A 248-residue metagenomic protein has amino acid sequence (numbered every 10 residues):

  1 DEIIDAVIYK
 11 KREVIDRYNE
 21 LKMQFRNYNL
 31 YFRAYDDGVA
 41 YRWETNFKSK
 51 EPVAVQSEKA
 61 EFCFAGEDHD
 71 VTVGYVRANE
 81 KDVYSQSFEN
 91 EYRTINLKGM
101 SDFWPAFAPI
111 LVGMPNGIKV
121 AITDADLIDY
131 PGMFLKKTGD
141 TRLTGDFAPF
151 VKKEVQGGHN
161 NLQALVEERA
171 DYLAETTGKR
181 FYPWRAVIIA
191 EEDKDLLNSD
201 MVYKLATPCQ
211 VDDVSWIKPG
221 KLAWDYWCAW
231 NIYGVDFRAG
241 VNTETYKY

Functional and structural regions predicted by a protein language model:
D1-S199: N-terminal accessory beta-strand-rich subdomains and adjacent acidic, glycine-rich linkers that precede catalytic cores
L173-K247: An acidic-aromatic substrate-binding cleft motif
